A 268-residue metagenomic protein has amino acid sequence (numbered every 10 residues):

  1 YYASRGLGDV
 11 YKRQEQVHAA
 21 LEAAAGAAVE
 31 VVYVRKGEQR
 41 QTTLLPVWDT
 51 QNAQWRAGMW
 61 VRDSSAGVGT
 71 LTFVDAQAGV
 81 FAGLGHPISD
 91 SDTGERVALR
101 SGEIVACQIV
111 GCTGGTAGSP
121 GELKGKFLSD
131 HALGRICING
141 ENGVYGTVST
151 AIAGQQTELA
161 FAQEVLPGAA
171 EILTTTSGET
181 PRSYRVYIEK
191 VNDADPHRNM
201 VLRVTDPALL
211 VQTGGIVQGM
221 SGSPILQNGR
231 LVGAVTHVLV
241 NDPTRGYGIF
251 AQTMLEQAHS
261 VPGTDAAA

Functional and structural regions predicted by a protein language model:
Y1-Y11: Single conserved hydrophobic/aromatic residue that forms the stacking wall/gate of nucleotide- or nucleobase-binding
Q16-A57: PDZ-domain C-terminal substructure recognizer with occasional recognition of PDZ-binding tails
T43-G214, Q218, Q227-N228, T236 (+1 more regions): Serine endopeptidase catalytic core focused on the charge-relay Asp
L71, H259-A268: Gram-positive cell-envelope targeting signals
M220-G222: Short loop/turn microsegments at loop-to-beta-strand junctions
